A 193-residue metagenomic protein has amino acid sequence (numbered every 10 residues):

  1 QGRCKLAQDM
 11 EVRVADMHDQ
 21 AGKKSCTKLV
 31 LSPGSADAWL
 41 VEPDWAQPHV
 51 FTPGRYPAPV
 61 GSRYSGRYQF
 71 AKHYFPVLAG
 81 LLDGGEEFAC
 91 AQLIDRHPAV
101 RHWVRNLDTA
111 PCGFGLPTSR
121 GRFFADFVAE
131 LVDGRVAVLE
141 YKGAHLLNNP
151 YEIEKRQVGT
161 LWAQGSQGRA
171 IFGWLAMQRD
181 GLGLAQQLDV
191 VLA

Functional and structural regions predicted by a protein language model:
Q1-G121, A129-R135, K142-A193: Intrinsically disordered, low-complexity, repeat-rich regions that form long N- or C-terminal tails or large
A125: Change "...and in nucleic-acid phosphodiester-cleaving endonucleases..." to "...and in nucleic-acid processing enzymes
